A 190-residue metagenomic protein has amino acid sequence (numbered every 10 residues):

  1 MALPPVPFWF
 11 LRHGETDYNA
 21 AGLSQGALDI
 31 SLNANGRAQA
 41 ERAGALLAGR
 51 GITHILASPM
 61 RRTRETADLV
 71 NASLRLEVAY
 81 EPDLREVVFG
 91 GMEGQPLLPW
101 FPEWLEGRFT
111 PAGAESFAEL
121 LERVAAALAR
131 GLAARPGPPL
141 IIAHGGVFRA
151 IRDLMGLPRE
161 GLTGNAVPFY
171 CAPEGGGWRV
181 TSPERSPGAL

Functional and structural regions predicted by a protein language model:
L3, G49-G51, G131-P138: Glycine-rich phosphate-binding loop signature in dinucleotide/nucleotide-binding domains
V6-L11, E15-L74, E103, A112-E115: Active-site-proximal alpha-helix that buttresses catalytic centers in soluble enzyme cores
F8, R135-G146: Generic beta-sheet signal
T16, V147-F148: Short active-site segment of divalent metal-dependent hydrolases/proteases that encodes the spacing between
G51-D83, E174-L190: Conserved histidine-centered catalytic loops in small-molecule metabolism enzymes
A57-S58, E122, I142-A143: Short beta-strand scaffold positions
A72-R123, T181-P183: Phosphate-handling substructures
L157-P183: Domain-level recognition of soluble alpha/beta enzyme cores, biased toward histidine phosphatases/phosphomutases
